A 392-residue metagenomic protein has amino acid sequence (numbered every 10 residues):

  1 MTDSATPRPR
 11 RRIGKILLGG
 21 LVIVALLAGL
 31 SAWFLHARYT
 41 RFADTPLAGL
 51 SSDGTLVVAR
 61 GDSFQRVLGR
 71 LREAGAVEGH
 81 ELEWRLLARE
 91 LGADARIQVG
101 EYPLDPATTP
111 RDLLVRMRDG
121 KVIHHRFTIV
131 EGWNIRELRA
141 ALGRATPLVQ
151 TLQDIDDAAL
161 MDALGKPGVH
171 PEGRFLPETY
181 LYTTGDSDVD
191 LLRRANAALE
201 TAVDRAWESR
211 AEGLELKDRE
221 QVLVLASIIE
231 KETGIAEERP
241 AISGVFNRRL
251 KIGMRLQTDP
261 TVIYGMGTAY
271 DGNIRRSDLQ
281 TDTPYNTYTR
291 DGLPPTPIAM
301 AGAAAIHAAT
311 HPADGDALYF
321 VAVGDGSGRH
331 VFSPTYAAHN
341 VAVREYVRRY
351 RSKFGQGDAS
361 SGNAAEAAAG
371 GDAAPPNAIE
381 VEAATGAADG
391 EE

Functional and structural regions predicted by a protein language model:
T2-Q257, A301-A304, A308-D316, G324-E392: Conserved catalytic or metal-liganding residues and their short signature motifs at active sites of enzymes
A236-T289, T296: Small-residue-rich helix-loop
T289-L293, I298-I306: Mature hydrolase/peptidase catalytic cores and their serpin-fold inhibitory cores, especially in secreted
